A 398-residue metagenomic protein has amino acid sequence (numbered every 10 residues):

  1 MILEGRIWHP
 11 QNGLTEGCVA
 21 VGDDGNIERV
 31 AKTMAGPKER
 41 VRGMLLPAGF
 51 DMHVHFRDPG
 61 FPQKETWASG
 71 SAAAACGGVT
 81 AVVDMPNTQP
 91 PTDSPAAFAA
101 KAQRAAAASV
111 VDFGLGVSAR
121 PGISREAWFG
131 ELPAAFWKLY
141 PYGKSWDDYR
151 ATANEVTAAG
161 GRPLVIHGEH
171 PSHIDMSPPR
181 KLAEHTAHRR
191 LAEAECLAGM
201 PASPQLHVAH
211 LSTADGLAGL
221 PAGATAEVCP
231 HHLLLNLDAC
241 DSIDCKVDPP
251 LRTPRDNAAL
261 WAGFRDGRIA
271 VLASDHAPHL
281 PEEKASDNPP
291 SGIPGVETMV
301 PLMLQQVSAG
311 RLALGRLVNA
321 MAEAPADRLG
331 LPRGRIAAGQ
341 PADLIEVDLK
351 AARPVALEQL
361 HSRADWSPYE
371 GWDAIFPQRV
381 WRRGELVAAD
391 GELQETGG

Functional and structural regions predicted by a protein language model:
M1-A35: N-terminal metal-binding scaffold of metallo-dependent hydrolase/deaminase domains
G5, V19, G25, H53 (+14 more regions): Divalent metal-coordination and catalytic microenvironments
T33-P47: Active-site metal-binding motif and surrounding structural segment of the metallo-beta-lactamase
G43-A108: Metal-associated gating/positioning segment near the N- to mid-region
M52-E65, T88, D112-I123, L139-K144: Active-site mouth loops of central-metabolism enzymes
A127-L272: Histidine/acidic residue-rich metal-binding segments in metalloenzymes
P179-S203, V271-L272, A277-L349: His/Asp/Glu-enriched, well-ordered alpha-helical/loop segment that forms or immediately abuts the divalent-metal
P341-G397: C-terminal cap of metal-dependent C-N hydrolases
